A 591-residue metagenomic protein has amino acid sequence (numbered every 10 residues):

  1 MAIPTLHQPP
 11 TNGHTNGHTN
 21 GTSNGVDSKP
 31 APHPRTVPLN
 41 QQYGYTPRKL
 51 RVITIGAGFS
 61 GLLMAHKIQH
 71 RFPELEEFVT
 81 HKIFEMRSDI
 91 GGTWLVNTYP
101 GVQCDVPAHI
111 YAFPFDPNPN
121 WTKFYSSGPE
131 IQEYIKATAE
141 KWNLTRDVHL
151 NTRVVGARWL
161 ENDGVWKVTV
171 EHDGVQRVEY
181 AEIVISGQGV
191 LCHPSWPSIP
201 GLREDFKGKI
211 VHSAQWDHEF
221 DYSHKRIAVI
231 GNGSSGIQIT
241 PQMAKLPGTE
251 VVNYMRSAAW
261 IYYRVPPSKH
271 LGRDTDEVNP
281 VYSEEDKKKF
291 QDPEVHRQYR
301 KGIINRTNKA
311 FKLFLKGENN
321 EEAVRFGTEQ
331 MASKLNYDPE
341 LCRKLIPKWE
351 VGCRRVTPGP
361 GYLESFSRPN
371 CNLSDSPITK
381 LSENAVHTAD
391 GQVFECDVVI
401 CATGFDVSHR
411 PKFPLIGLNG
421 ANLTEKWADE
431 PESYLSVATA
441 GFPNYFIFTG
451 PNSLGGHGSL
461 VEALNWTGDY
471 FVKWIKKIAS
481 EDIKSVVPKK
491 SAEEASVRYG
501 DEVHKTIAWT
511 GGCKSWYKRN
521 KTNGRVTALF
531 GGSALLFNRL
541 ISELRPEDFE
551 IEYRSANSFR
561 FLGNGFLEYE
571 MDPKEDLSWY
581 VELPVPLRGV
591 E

Functional and structural regions predicted by a protein language model:
I3, L50, T54, F59-T145 (+2 more regions): Beta1-alpha1 glycine-rich phosphate/pyrophosphate-binding loop at the start of Rossmann-like nucleotide-binding domains
P32, Q42-K49, I53-I55, F59-T80 (+8 more regions): Rossmann-like dinucleotide-binding core of oxidoreductases
N118-A137, H149, K316-E321, E350-G361: Short beta-strand to alpha-helix junction loop
T122-C192, K380: Feature captures the FAD/FMN-dependent oxidoreductase FAD-binding
S198-I210, N384-V437: Central helical "cap/lid" subdomain
W260-Y263, F290-E294, E432-S433, N444-E591: C-terminal, flexible cofactor-proximal segment of oxidoreductases
E318-E395: Alpha/beta-hydrolase fold catalytic core
